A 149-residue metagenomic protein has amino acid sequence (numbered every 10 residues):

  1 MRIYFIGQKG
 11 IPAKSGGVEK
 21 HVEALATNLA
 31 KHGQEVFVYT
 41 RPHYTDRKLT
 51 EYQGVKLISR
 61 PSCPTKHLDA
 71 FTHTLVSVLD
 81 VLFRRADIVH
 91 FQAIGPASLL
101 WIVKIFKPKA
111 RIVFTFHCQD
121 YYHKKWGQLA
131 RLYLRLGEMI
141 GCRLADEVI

Functional and structural regions predicted by a protein language model:
M1-Y4: Extreme N-terminal starter segment of soluble prokaryotic enzymes
I6-K14, H21-V22, N28-T65: N-terminal strand-loop element at the rim of the active site of nucleotide-sugar-dependent glycosyltransferases
E35-R41, V89-F91, V148: Short, hydrophobic beta-strand segments that form beta-sheet elements in well-ordered domains
Q53-L79, H123-A130: A short, charged, and often flexible helix/loop element on the N-terminal side of the glycosyltransferase catalytic
K56, A110-R111, E147: Proline-centered loop/turn at the N-terminus of a beta-strand
F71-L82, A86-Y121: An aromatic- and histidine-rich active-site surface loop
L79-L82, F106, R131-V148: Membrane-proximal helix-turn-helix segments that form the acceptor-binding/catalytic region of lipid-linked
